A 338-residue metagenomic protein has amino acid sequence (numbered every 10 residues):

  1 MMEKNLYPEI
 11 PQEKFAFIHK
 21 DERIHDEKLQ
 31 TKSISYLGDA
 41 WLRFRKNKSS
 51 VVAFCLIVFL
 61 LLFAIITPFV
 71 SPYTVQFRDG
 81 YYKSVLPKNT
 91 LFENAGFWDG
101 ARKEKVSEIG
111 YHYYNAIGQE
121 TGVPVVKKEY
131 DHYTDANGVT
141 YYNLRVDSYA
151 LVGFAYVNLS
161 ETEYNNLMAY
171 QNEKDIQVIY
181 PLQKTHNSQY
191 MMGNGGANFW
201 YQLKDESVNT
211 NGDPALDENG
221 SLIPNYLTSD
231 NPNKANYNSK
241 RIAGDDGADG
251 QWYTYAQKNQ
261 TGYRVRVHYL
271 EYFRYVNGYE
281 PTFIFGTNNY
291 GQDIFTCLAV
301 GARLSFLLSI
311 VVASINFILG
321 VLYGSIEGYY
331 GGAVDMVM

Functional and structural regions predicted by a protein language model:
M1-K46, I66-Y290: Membrane-topology segments of multi-pass transport proteins
D39-K46, D293-V300, D335-M336: Short amphipathic alpha-helical coupling elements at transmembrane boundaries
W41, R45-V58, F306, I310: Membrane-interface helix starts
R45, F63-T67, R303, L307: Short amphipathic alpha-helical interface segments enriched in basic and hydrophobic/aromatic residues, used as
V52-I66, V311, I315, L319: Lipid-exposed faces of alpha-helical membrane segments in multi-pass integral membrane proteins
Y290-F295, S305, S309: Juxtamembrane "pre-transmembrane" interface segments
V300, L304-L308, I318-M338: Cytoplasmic-entry segments and transmembrane alpha-helices of multi-pass inner-membrane transporters
